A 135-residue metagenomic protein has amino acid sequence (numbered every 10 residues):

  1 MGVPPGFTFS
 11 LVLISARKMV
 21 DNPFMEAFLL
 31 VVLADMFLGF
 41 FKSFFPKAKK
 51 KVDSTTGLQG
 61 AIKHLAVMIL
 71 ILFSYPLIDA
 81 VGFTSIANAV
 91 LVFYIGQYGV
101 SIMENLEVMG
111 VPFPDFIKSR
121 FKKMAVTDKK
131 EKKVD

Functional and structural regions predicted by a protein language model:
M1-I14, G96, V100-D135: Membrane-proximal cytosolic segments adjacent to transmembrane helices
P5-V32: Membrane-helix boundary elements
D21-L29, I62-A66, T84-Y94, E104: Alpha-helical transmembrane segments of integral membrane proteins, emphasizing hydrophobic/aromatic residues
A27, M36-D53: Membrane-interface helix-loop junction between the first two transmembrane segments
F28-G39, V67-Y75, F93-S101: Alpha-helical transmembrane segments of multi-pass membrane proteins
S43-K51, D79, F83, M109 (+1 more regions): Transmembrane helix-loop junctions in multipass membrane proteins, especially transporters and channels
K49-V67: Juxtamembrane helix-capping/reentrant segments at transmembrane boundaries
L72-A89: Alpha-helical transmembrane segments and their membrane-interface junctions in multi-pass membrane proteins
